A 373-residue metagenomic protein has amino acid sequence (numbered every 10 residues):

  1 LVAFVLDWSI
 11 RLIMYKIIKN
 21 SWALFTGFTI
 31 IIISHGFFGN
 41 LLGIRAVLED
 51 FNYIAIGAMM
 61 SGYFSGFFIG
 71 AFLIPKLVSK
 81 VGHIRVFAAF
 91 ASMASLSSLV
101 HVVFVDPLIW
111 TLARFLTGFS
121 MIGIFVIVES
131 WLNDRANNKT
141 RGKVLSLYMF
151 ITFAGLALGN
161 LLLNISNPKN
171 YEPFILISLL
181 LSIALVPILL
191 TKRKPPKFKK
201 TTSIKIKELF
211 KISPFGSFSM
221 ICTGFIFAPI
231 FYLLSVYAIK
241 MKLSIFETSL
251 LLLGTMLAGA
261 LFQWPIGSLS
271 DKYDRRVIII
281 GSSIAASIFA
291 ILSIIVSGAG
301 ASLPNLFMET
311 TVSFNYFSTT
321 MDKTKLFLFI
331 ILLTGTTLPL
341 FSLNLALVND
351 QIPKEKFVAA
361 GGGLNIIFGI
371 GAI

Functional and structural regions predicted by a protein language model:
I18-F64, A228-Y237, T248: Helix-loop boundary and gating motifs at the non-cytosolic
G70-G82, Q263-D274: Helix-to-loop junctions at the C-terminal end of transmembrane segments in multipass secondary transporters
R85-L99, I278-L292: Structural signature of the two symmetry-related core transmembrane helices
L108-L116, T324-L332: Paired small-residue
F115-F150: Cytoplasmic helix-loop-helix junction between adjacent transmembrane helices in 12-TM secondary transporters
G123-A136, L338-I352: Intracellular juxtamembrane helix-capping segments at the cytosolic ends of symmetry-related transmembrane helices
S178-K197: C-terminal membrane-cytosol helix-exit motif in multi-pass small-molecule transporters
K356-I373: A late C-terminal transmembrane helix in Major Facilitator Superfamily
